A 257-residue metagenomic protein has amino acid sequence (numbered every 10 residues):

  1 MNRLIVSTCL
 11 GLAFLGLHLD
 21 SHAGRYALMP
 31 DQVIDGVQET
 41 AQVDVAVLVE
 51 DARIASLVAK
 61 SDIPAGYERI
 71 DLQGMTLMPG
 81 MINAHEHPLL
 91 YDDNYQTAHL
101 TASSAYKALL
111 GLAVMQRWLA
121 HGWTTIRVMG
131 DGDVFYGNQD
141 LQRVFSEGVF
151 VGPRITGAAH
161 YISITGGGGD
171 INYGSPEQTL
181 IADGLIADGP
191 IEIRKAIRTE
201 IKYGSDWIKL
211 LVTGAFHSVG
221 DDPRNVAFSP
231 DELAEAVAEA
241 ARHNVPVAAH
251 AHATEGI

Functional and structural regions predicted by a protein language model:
M1-T8: Bacterial N-terminal signal peptides that target proteins for export
G24-Y26, V33, V37-M78: Histidine-rich, glycine-flanked metal-binding segment
M75-R143, E147, D231, E255: Metal-associated gating/positioning segment near the N- to mid-region
M81, R143-G169: Glycine-rich, aromatic-flanked loop segments that form ligand/cofactor-binding clefts across common enzyme folds
T97-L109, S175-K195, P246-A251: Active-site mouth loops of central-metabolism enzymes
L112-G137, G152-Y161, S205-S218, P246: Divalent metal-dependent hydrolysis catalytic cores, especially in the metallo-beta-lactamase
D140, I191-I257: Histidine/acidic residue-rich metal-binding segments in metalloenzymes
